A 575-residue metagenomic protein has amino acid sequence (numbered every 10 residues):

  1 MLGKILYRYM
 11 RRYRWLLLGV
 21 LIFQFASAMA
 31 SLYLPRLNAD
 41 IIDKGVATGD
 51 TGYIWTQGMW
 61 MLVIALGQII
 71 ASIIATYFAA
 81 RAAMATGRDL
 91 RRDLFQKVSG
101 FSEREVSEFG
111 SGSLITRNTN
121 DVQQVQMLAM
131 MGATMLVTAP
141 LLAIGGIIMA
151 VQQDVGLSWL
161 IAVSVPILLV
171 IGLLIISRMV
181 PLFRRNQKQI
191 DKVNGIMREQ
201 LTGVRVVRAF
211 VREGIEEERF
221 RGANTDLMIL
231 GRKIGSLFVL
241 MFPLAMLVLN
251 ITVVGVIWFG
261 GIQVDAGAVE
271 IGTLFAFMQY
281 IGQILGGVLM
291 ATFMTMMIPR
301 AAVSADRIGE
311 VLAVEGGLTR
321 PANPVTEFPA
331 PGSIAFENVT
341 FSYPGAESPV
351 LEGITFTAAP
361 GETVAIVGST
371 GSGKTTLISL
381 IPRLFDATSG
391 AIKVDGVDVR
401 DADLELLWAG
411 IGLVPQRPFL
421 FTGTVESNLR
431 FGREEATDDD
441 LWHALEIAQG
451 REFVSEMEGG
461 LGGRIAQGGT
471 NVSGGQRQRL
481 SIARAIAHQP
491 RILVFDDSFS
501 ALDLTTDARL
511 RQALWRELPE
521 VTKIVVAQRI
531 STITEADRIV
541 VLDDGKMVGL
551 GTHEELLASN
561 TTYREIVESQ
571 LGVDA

Functional and structural regions predicted by a protein language model:
M1-L34, V46-M61, A75-A79, A83 (+11 more regions): Membrane-integrated ABC transporters
R12, L16-M29, M131-N186, W258-V269: Transmembrane helices of ABC transporter permease
R12-W15, G100-R104, N120-A129, A133 (+8 more regions): An intracellular "coupling" helix at the cytosolic face of ABC transporter transmembrane type-1 domains
F25-Y33, A65-I73, V125-L128, G132-I144 (+5 more regions): Hydrophobic alpha-helical transmembrane bundles that constitute the permease/transmembrane domains of multi-pass
G49-Y53, M149-P166, G172, K233-R307 (+1 more regions): Helix-loop-helix
L94, V98, V207, I308 (+1 more regions): Helix-loop junctions and hydrophobic alpha-helical segments within the transmembrane domains of large membrane
E327-A575: ABC-type nucleotide-binding domain
